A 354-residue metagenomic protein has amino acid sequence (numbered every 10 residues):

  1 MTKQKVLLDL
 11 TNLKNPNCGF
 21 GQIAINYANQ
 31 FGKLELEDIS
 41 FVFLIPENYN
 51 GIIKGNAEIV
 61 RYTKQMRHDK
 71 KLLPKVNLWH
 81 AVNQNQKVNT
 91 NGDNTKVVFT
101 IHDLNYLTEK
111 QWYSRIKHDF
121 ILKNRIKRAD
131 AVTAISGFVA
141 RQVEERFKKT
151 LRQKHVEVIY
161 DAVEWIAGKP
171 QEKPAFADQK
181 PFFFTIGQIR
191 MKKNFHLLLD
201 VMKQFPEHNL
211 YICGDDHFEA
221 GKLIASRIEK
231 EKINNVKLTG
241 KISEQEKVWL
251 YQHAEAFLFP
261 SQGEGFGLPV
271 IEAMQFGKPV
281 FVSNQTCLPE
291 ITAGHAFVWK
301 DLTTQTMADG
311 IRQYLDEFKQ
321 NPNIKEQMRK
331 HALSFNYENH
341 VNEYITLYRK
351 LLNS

Functional and structural regions predicted by a protein language model:
M1-S354: Carbohydrate transferase catalytic cores enriched for Leloir-type hexosyltransferases
